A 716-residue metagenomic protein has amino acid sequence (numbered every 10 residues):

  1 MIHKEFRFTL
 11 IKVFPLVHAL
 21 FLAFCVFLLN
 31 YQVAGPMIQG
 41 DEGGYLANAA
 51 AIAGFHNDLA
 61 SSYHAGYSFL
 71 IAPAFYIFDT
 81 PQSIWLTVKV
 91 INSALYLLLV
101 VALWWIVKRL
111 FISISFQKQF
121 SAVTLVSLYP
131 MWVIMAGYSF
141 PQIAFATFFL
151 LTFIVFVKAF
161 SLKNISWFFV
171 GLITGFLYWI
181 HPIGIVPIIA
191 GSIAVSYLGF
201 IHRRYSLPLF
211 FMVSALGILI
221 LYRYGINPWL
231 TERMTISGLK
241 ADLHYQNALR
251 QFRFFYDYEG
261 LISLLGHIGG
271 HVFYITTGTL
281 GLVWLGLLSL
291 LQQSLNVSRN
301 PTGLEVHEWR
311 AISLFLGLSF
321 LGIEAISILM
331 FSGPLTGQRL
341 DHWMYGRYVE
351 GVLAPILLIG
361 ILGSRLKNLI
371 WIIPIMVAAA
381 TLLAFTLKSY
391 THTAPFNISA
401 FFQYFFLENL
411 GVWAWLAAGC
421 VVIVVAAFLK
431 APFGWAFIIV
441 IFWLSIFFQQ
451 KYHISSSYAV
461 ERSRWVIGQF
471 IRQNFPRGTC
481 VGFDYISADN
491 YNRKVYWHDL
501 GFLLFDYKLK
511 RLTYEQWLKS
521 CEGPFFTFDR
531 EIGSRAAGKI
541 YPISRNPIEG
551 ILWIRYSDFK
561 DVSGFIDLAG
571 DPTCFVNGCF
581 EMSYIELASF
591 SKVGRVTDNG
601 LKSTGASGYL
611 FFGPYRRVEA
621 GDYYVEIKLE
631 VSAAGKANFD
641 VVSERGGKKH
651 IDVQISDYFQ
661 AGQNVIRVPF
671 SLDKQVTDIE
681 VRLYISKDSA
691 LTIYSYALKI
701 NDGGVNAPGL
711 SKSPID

Functional and structural regions predicted by a protein language model:
M1-E5, K158-I165, V186-L216, L282-V306 (+1 more regions): Perimembrane helix-loop-helix junctions
K12, L103-L128, T147, I165 (+1 more regions): Transmembrane-helix signature of polytopic, membrane-embedded enzymes that assemble or transfer cell-envelope glycans
C25, Y205-N296, L316-F331, A379-T393: Membrane-lumen/periplasm interface segments of specific transmembrane helices in polyprenyl phosphate-linked
Q32-L46, D58-A74, Q82, A459-S463: Extracytoplasmic catalytic/substrate-binding loops of multi-pass membrane glycan-assembly enzymes
G40, H64, M131-A144, I183: Short acidic/glycine- and proline-prone juxtamembrane loop motifs at membrane-interface regions of multi-pass membrane
A65, F69, D79-V101, F120 (+2 more regions): Loop-to-helix entry region of an early transmembrane alpha helix in multi-pass inner-membrane enzymes
V90-S113, L151, V155: Transmembrane-helix motifs of polytopic, lipid-linked glycan transferases
A122-V123, S166-H181, G191-I193, V213-L219: Membrane-interface alpha helices of multi-pass inner-membrane proteins
